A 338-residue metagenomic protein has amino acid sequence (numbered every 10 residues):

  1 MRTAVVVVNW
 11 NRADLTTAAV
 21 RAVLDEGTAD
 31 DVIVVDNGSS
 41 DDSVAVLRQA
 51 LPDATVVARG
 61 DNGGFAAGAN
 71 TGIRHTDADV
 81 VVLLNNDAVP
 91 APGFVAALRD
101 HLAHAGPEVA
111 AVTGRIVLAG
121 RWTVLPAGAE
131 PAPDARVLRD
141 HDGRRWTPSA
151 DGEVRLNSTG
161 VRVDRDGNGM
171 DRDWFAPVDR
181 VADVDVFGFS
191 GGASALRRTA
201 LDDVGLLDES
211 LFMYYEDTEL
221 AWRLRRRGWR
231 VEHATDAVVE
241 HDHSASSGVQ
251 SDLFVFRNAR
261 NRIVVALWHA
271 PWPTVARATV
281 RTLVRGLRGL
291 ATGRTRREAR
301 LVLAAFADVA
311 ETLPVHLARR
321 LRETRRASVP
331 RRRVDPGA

Functional and structural regions predicted by a protein language model:
R21-A29: Short, acidic, metal-binding catalytic loop of nucleotide-sugar glycosyltransferases
A22, D36-A45, D61, V89-A91: A conserved acidic beta->alpha catalytic loop
A58-T76, N86-A88, G160: Glycine-rich, basic loop-to-helix element that forms the pyrophosphate-binding segment of sugar-nucleotide handling
V81: Short aromatic/hydrophobic "clamp" motif used to bind/position activated sugar donors
P92-N157, R162-V163, N168: Conserved donor NDP-sugar-binding/catalytic core segment of glycosyltransferases
R155-D171, A176-L196, L220: A recurrent flexible, glycine/aromatic-enriched loop bordering the glycosyltransferase active site that acts as
R180, F187-V238: A short, conserved alpha-helix in the catalytic core of glycosyltransferases
T274-A338: Non-catalytic, C-terminal membrane-associated alpha-helical segments of glycosyltransferases
